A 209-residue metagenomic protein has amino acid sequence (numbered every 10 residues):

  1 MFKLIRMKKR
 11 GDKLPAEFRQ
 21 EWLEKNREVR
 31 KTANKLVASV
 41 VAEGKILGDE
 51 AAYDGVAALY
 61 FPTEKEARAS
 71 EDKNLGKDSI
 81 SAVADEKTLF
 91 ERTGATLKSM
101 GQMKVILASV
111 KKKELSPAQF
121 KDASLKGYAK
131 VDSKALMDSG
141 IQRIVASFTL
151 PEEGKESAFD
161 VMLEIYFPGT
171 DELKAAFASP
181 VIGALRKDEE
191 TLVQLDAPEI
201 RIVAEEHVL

Functional and structural regions predicted by a protein language model:
M1-L209: Macromolecular interaction modules
